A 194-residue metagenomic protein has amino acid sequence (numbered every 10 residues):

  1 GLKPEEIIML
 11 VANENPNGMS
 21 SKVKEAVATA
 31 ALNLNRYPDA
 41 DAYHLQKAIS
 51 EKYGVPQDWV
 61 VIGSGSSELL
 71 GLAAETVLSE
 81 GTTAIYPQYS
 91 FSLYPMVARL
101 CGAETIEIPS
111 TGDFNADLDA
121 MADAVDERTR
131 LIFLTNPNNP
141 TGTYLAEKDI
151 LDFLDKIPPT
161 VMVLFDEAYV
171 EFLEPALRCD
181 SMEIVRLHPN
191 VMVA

Functional and structural regions predicted by a protein language model:
G1-R36: N-terminal "arm"/small-domain region of PLP-dependent enzymes with the aminotransferase-like
E6, P56-V60, E80-T83, R128 (+3 more regions): Short acidic capping loops at alpha-helix termini that bridge into adjacent secondary structure
N13-P16, S66-S67, F91, N136-P140 (+1 more regions): Short glycine-rich anion-binding loops that position phosphate/pyrophosphate groups of nucleotides and phosphorylated
G18-S20, L70-G71, Y94-P95, T141-G142 (+1 more regions): Glycine/Thr-rich phosphate-binding loops of Rossmann-like dinucleotide-binding domains
N35-T83, C101: Phosphate-binding glycine-rich loop
T76-L134: PLP-dependent aminotransferase-like
A116-R128, P140-V163, E167-A194: Active-site pre-lysine segment of PLP-dependent enzymes
